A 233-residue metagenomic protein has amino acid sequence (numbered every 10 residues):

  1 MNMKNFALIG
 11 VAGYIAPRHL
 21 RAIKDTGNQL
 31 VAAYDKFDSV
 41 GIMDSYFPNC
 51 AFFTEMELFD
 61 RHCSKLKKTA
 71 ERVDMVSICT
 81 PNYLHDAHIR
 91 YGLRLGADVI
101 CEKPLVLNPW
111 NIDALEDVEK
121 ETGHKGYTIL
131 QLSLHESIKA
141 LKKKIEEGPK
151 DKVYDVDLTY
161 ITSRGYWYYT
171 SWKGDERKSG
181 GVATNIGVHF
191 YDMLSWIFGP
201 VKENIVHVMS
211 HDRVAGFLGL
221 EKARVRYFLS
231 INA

Functional and structural regions predicted by a protein language model:
M1-N49: N-terminal Rossmann-like dinucleotide-binding module
I9-G10, Y34, C79, I129 (+1 more regions): Short hydrophobic segments within beta-strands
A16-P17, D86, V188: Residues forming the Rossmann-fold NAD(P)(H) cofactor-binding site
L30, V73-V76, K150-V153: Local beta-strand N-terminus motif with an aromatic residue
C50, L95-A97, T122-K125, K222: A short helix->loop->beta-strand "cap" motif at the edges of active sites that frequently abuts
F52-V118: Beta-loop-alpha module in the N-terminal Rossmann-like domain of NAD(P)-dependent dehydrogenases, especially those
V106-Y166: A contiguous active-site-proximal alpha/beta segment in oxidoreductase catalytic domains
Y169-A233: Rossmann-like dinucleotide-binding domain that binds NAD(P)(H)
